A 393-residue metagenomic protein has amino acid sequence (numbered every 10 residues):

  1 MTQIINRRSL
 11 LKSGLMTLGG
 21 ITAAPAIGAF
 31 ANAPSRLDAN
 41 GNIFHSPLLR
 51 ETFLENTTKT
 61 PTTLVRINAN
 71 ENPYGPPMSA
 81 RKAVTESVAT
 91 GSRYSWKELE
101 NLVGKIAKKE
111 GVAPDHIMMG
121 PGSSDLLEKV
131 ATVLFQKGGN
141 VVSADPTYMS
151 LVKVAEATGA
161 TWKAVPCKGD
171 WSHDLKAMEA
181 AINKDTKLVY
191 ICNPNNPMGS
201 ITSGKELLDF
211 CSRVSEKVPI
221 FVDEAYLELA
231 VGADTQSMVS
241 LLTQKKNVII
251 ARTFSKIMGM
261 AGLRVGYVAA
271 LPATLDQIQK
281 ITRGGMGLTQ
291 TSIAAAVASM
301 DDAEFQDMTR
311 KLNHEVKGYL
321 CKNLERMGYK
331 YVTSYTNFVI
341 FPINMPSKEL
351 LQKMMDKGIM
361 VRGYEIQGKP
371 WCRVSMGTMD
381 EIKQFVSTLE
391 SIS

Functional and structural regions predicted by a protein language model:
M1-G19: N-terminal secretory signal peptides and thylakoid transit peptides that target proteins across membranes
A26-A69, P73-V84: C-terminal segment of N-terminal export signals and the immediately downstream linker at the start of the mature
G91, N101-N140: Phosphate-binding glycine-rich loop
V133-V154: Conserved PLP-anchoring active-site segment centered on the Schiff-base-forming lysine
C167-G169, H314, N323-K357, M376: Conserved PLP-binding catalytic core of the aspartate aminotransferase-like
L175-K184, S200-I220, E224-I257: Active-site pre-lysine segment of PLP-dependent enzymes
N247-E325, Y329-V332: PLP-dependent aminotransferase class I/II
K353-K357, E365-S393: PLP-dependent enzyme catalytic core of the Aspartate aminotransferase-like
